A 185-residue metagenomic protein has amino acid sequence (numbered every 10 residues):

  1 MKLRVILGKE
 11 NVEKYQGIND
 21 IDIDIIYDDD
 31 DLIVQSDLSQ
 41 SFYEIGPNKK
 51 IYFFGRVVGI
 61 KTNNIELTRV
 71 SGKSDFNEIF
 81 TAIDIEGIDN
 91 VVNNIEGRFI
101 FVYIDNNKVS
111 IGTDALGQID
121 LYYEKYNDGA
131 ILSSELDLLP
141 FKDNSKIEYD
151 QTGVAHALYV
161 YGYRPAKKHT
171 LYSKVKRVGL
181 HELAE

Functional and structural regions predicted by a protein language model:
M1-E185: Cysteine-centered catalytic environments shared across enzyme families
